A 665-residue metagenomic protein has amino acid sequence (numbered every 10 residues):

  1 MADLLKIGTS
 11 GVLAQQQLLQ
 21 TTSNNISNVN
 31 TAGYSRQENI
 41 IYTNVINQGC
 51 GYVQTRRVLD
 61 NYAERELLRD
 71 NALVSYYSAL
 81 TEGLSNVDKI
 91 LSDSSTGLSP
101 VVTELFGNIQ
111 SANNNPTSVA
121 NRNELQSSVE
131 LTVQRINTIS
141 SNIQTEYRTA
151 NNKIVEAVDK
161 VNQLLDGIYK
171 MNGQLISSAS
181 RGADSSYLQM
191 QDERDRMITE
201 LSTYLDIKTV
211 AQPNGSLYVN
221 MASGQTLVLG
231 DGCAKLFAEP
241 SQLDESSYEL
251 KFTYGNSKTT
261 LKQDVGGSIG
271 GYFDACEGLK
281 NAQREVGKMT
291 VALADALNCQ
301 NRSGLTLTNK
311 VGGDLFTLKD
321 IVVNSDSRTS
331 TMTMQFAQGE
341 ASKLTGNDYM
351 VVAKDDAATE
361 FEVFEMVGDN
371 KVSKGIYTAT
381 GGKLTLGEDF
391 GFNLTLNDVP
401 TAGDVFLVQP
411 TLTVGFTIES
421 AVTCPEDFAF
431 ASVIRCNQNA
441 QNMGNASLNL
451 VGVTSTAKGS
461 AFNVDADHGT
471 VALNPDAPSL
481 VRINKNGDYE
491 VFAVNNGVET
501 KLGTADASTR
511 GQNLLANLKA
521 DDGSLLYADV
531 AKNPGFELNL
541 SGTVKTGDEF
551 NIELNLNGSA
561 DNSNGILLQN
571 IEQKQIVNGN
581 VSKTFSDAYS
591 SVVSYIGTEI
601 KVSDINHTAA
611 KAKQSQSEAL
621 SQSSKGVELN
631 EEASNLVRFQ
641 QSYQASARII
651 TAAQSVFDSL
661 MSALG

Functional and structural regions predicted by a protein language model:
M1-G665: S/T-rich, low-complexity, solvent-exposed segments of bacterial secretion/appendage proteins
